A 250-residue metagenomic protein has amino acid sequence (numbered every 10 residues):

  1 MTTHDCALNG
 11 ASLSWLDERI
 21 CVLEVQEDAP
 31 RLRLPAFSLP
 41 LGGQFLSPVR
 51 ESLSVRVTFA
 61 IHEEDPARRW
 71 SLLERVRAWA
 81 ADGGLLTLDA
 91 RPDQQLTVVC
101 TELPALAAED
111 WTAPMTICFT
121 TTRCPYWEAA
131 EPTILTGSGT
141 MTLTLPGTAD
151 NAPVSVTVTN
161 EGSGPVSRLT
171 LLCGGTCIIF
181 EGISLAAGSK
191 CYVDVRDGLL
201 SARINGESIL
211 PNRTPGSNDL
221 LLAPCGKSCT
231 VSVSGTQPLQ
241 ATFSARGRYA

Functional and structural regions predicted by a protein language model:
M1-A36: Polar/acidic, low-complexity leader/linker segments enriched in S/T/G and N/D
A7, A60-E102: Short, acidic/charged, Gly/Pro-enriched secondary-structure junctions
N9-S12, A90-P92, G175, G206-E207: Residue-level detection of beta-strand-connecting loop/turn positions
V22-E27, D82-P125: Short beta-strand and beta-hairpin "edge-sheet" elements
A36-A67, W111-P125, S228-C229: Oligomerization/assembly interface segments of phage tail-like spikes and tubes
G43-S47, T101-E109, R246: Catalytic micro-motifs at enzyme active sites that drive phosphoryl/nucleotidyl and oxygen chemistry
V49-L53, A78-A80, E109-A113, T148-D150 (+3 more regions): Solvent-exposed loop and beta-edge segments used for protein-protein assembly and interaction
W127-A250: Intrinsically disordered, low-complexity segments enriched in serine, threonine, and glycine
